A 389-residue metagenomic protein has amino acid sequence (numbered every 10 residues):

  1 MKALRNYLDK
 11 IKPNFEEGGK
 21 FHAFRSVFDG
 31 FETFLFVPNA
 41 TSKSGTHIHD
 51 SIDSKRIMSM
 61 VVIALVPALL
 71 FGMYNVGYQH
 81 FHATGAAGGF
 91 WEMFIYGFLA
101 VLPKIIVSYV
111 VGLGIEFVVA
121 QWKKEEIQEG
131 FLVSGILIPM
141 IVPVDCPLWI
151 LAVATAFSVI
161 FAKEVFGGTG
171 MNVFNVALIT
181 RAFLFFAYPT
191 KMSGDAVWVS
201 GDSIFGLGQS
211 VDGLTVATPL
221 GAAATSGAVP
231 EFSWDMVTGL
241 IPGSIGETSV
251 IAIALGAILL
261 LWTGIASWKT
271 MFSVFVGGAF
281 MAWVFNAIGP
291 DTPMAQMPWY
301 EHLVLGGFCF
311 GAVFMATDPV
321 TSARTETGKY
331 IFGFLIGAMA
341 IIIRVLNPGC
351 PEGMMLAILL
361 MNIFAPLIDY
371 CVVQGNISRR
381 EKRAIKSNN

Functional and structural regions predicted by a protein language model:
M1-I105, N389: N-terminal signal-anchor module of multipass membrane proteins
S42-I48, G112-K123, I160-G170, L255-T263 (+1 more regions): C-terminal ends of transmembrane helices
F94-S108, D145-A154, M236-V250, A295-F308: Structural signature of hydrophobic alpha-helical transmembrane segments
V111-E116, F131-M140, T155-A162, A252-L260 (+3 more regions): Hydrophobic, membrane-inserted alpha-helices
E126-L207: Membrane-interface helix-loop-helix junctions at boundaries between adjacent transmembrane segments
G170-A254: Long hydrophobic alpha-helical segments that form multi-pass transmembrane helix bundles in integral membrane proteins
V173-L178, Y300-G306, K329, P348-M361: Loop-to-transmembrane alpha-helix initiation sites
M271-E326: A beta-strand-loop signature enriched in Asp, Gly, Thr, and Trp that corresponds to the sialidase/neuraminidase Asp-box
